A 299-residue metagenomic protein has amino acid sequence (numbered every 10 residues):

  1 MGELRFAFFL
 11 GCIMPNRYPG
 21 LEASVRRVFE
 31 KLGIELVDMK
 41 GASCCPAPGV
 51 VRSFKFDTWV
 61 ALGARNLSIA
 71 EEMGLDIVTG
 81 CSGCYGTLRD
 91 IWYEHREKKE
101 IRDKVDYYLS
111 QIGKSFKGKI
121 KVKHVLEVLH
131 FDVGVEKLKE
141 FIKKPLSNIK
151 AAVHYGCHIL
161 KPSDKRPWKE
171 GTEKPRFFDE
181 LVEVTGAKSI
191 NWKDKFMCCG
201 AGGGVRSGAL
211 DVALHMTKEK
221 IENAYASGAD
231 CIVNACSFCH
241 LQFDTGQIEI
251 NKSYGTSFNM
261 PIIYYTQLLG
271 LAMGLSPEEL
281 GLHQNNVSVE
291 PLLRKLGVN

Functional and structural regions predicted by a protein language model:
M1-N299: Iron-sulfur cluster-binding electron-transfer modules in prokaryotic oxidoreductases
